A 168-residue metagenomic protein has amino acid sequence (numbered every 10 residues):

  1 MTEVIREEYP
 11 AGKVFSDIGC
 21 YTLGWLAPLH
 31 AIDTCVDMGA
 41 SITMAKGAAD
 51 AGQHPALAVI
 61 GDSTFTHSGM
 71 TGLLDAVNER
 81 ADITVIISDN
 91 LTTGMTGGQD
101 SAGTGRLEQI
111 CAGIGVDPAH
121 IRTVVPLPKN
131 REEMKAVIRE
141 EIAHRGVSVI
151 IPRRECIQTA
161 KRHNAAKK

Functional and structural regions predicted by a protein language model:
M1-Y9: Active-site pocket-lining segments that scaffold enzyme catalytic pockets across diverse folds
V4, G39-T43, A51, S68-T71 (+5 more regions): Conserved active-site and cofactor/substrate-binding residues in soluble primary-metabolism enzymes
R6, G24-H30, S68-G72, M95-D100 (+2 more regions): Short acidic, glycine/serine/threonine-rich loops at helix termini
K13-T93: Thiamine diphosphate
C20, N90-T92, L127-P128, R153-I157: Glycine-rich beta-alpha junction loops
H30-D33, N90-D100, A119-P126, A166-K167: Short beta-alpha connecting loops at secondary-structure transitions that line or flank enzyme active sites
H54, D100-E140: Conserved thiamine diphosphate
R139-K168: Glycine/aspartate-rich loop-and-adjacent alpha/beta segment that forms the canonical ThDP
